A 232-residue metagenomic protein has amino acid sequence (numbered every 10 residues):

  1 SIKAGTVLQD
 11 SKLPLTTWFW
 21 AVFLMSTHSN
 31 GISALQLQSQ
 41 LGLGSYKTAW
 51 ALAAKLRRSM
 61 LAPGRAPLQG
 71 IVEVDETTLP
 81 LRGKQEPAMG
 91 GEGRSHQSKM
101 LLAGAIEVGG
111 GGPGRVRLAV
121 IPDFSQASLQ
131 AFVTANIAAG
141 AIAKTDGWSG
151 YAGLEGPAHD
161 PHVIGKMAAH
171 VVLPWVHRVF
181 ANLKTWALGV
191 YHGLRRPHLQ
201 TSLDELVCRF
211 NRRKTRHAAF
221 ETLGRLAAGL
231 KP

Functional and structural regions predicted by a protein language model:
S1-P232: Residue-level recognition of single "structural anchor" positions that define or cap local secondary structure
